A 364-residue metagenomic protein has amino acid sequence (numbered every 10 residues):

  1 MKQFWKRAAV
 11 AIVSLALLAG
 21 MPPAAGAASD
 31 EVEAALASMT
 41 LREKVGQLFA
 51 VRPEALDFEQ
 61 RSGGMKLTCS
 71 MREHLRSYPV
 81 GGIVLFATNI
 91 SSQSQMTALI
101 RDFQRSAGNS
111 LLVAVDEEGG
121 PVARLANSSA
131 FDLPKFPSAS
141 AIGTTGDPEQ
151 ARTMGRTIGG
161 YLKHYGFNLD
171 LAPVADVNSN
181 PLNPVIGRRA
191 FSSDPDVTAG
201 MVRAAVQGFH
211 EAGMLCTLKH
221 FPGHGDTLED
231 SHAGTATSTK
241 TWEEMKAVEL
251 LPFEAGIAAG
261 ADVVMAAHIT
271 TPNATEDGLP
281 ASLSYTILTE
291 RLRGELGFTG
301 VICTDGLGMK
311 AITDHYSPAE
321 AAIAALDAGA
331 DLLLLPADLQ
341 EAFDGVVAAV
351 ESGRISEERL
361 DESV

Functional and structural regions predicted by a protein language model:
M1-I12: Bacterial N-terminal signal peptides that target proteins for export
A11-G20, D116: Bacterial N-terminal signal peptides
A19-E31: Sec-dependent signal peptide cleavage junction
S29-F58, R76: Mature N-terminal segment immediately following signal peptide/propeptide cleavage in secreted/periplasmic
A37-T40, F58-M71, N89-A107, L111 (+3 more regions): Second-shell residues forming the walls of enzyme active-site clefts
A50, V84, D170-L171, T217 (+2 more regions): Conserved beta-strand positions in the central sheet of alpha/beta enzyme cores
E73-A87, P272-N273: A short aromatic-anchored loop/beta-hairpin motif
P137-F167, A172-P195, A199-V206: A substrate-binding/cap region within the structured catalytic cores of diverse enzymes
